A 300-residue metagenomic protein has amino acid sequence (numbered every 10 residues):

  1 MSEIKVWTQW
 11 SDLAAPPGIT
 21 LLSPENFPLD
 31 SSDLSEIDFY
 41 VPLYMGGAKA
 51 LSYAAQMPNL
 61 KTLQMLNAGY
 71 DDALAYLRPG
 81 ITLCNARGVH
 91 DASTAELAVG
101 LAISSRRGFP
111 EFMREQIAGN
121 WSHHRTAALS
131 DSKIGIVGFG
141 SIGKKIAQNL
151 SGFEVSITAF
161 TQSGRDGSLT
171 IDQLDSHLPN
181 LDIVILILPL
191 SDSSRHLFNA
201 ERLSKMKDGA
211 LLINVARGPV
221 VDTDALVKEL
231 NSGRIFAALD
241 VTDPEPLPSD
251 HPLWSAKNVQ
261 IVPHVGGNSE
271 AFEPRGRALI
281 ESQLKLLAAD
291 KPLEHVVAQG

Functional and structural regions predicted by a protein language model:
M1-P42, G46: N-terminal glycine-/charge-rich "phosphate-binding" loop or analogous flexible N-terminal tail
S11, E25-F27, L43-K49, L66-G69 (+4 more regions): Short beta->alpha connector loops
D38-M113: Phosphate/diphosphate ligand-binding glycine-rich loop within oxidoreductases
L51-N59, L74-P79, L203-D208, K228-G233 (+1 more regions): Short, conserved loop/helix-junction motifs that constitute active-site signature segments in enzyme catalytic cores
C84-L97, E111, S168, E245-G300: C-terminal helix-to-coil terminal segments
F112-K145, D172: Glycine-rich NAD(P)-binding loop of Rossmann-like domains
G152-G167: NAD(P)-binding Rossmann-fold cofactor-contacting core
S163-P252: Rossmann-like adenosine-cofactor binding region
